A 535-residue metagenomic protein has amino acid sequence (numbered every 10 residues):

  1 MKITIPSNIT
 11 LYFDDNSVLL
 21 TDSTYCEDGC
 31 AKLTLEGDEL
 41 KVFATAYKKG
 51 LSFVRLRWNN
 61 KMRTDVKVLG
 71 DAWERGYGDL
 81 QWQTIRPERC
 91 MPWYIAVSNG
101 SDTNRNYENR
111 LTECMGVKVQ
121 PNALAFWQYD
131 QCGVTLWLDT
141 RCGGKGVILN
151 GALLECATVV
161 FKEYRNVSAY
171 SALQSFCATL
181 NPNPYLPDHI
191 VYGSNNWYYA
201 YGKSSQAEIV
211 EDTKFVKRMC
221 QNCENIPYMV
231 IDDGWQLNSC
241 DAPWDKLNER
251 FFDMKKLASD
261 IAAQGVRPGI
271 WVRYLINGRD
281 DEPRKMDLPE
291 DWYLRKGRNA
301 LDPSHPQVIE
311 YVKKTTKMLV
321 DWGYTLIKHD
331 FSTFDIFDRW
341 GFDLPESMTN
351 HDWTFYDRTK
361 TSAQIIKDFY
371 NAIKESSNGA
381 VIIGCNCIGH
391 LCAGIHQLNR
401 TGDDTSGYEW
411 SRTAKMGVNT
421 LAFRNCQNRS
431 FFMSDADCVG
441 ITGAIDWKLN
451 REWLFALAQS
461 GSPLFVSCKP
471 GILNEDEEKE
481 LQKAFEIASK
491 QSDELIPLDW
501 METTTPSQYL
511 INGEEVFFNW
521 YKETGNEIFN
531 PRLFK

Functional and structural regions predicted by a protein language model:
M1-P227: Carbohydrate-recognition beta-sandwich/jelly-roll modules in extracellular/periplasmic carbohydrate-active proteins
L35-G37, G323, I511: Generic beta-strand structural signal
G37-D38, G50, Q264-V266, N378 (+1 more regions): Short glycine/proline-enriched coil/turn segments at helix->beta-strand junctions
W93, N225-G443, E477: Aromatic- and carboxylate-enriched substrate-binding clefts and catalytic-loop regions of carbohydrate-active enzymes
D139-R141, G146, G151-A157, N195 (+1 more regions): Active-site-proximal substrate-binding groove within the catalytic cores of carbohydrate-active enzymes
Y198-A200, Y274, S462: Residue-level signal for short, function-critical loop segments
S205-Q221, P306-V320, N450-R451: Short, acidic/polar
F215-R218, N222, Q236, N277 (+1 more regions): Glycine-rich, acidic and aromatic/proline-enriched surface loops and short helix-turn segments that act as binding
